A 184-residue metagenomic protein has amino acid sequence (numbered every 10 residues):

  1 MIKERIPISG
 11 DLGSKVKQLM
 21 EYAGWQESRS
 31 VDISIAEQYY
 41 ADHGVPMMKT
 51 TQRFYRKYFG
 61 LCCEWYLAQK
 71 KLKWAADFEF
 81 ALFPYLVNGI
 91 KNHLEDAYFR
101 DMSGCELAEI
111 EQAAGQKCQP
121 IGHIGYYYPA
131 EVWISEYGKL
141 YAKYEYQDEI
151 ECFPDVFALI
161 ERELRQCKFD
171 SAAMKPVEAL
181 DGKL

Functional and structural regions predicted by a protein language model:
M1-Y128, V177: A surface-exposed partner-binding patch
L82, S135, D155-L159: Helix N-cap / beta->alpha transition motif
I124-Y126, Y137, C167: Generic structural motif
P129-I134: Short, surface-exposed beta-strand/loop micro-motifs that present aromatic residues
G138-Q147: Intrinsically disordered, low-complexity regulatory segments enriched in Ser/Thr/Pro and charged residues
Y146-M174: Compact, glycine/acidic-enriched structural inserts
L180-L184: Charge-dense, low-complexity intrinsically disordered regions
